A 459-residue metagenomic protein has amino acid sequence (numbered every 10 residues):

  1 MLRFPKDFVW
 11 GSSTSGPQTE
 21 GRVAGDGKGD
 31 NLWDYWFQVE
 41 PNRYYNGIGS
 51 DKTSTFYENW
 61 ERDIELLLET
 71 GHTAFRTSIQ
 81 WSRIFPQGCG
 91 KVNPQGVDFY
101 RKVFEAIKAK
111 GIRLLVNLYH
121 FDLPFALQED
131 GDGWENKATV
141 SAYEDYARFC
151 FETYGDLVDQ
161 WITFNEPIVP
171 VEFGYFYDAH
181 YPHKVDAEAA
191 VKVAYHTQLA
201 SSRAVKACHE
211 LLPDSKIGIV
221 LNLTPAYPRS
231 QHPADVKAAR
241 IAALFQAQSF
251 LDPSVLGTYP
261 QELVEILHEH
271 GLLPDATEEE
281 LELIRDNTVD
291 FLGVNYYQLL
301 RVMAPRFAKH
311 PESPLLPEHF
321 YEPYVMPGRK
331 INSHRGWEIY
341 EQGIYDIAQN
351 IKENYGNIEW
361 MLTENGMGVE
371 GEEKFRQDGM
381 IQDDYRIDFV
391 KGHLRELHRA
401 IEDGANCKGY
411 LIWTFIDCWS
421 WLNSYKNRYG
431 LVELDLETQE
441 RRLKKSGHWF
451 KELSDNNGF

Functional and structural regions predicted by a protein language model:
M1-Y44, L68, Q87-G88, V97-F459: Active-site region of glycoside hydrolase catalytic domains
Y45-N59, E135-K137: Active-site mouth loops of central-metabolism enzymes
T55, N59-Q80, D286-F291, N354: Catalytic domains of carbohydrate-active enzymes, especially glycoside hydrolases
I79-V92: Glycine-rich, proline-tolerant flexible connector loops at the mouths of alpha/beta enzymes
